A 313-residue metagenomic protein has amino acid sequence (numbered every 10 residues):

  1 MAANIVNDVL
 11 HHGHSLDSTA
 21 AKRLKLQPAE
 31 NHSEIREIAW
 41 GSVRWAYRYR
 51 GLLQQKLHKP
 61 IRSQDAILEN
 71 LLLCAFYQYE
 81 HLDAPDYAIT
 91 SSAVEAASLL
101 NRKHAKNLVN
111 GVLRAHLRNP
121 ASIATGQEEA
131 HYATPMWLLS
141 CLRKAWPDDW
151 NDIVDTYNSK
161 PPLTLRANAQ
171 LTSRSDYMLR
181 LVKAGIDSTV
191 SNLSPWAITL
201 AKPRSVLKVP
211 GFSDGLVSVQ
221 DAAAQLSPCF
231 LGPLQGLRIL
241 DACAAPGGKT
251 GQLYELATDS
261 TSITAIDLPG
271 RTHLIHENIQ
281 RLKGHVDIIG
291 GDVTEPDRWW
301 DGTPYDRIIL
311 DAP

Functional and structural regions predicted by a protein language model:
M1-P313: S-adenosylmethionine
